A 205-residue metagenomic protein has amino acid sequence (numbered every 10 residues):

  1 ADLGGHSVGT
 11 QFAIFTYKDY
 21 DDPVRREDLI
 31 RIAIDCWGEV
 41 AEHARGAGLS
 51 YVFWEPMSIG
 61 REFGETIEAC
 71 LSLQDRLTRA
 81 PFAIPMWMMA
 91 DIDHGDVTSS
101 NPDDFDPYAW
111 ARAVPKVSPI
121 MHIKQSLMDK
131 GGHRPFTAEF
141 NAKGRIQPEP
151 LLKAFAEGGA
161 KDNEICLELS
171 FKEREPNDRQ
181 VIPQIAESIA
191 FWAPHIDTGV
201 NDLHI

Functional and structural regions predicted by a protein language model:
A1-W87: Active-site acidic/histidine proton-transfer and metal-coordination neighborhood in alpha/beta enzyme cores
G4, D35-E42, G64-I205: Histidine-acidic metal/acid-base catalytic patches
